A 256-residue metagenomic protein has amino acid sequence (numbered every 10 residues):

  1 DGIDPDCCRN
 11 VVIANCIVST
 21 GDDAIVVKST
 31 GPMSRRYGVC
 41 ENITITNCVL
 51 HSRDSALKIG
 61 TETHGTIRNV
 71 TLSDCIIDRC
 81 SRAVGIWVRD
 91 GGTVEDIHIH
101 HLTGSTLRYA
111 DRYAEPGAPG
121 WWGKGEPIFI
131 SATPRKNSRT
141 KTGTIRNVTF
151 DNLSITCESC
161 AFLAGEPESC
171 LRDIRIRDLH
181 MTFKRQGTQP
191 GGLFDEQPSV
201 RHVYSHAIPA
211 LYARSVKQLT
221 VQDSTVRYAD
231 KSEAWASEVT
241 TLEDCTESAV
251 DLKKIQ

Functional and structural regions predicted by a protein language model:
D1-Q256: Extracellular/periplasmic carbohydrate-active domains that bind, remodel, or depolymerize complex polysaccharides
